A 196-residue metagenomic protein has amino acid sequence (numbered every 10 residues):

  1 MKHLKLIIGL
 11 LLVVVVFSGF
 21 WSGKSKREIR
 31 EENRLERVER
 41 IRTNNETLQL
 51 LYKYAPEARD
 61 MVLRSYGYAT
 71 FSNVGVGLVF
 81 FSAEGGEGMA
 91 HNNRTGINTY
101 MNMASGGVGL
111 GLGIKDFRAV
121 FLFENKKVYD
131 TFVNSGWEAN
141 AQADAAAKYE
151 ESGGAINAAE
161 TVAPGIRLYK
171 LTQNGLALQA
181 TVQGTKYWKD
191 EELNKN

Functional and structural regions predicted by a protein language model:
M1-I8: Bacterial N-terminal signal peptides that target proteins for export
L4, G19-F20: C-terminal charged interaction modules
G9-S18: Bacterial N-terminal signal peptides
G23-N196: Small-residue-enriched, tightly packed secondary-structure blocks
